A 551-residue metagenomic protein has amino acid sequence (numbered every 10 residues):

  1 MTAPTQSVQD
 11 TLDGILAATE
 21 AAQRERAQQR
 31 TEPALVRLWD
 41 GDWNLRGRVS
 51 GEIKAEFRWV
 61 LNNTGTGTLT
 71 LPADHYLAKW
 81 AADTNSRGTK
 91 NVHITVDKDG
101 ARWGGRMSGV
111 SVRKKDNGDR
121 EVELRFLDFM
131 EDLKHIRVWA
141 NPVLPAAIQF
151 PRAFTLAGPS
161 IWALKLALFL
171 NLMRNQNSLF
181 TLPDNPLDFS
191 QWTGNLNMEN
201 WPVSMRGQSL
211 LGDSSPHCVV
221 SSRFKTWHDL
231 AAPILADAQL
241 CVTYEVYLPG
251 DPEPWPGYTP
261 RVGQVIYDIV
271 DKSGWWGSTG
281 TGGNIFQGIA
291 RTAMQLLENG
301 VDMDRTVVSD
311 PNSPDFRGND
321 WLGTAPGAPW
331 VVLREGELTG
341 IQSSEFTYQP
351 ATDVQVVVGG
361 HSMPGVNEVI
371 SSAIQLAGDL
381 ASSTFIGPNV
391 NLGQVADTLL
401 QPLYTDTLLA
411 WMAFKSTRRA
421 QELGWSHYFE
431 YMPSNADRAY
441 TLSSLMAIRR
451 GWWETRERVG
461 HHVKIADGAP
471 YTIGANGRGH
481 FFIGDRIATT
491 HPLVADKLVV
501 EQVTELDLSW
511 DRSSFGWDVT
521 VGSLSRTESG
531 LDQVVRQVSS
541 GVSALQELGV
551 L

Functional and structural regions predicted by a protein language model:
T2-L166: Beta-strand-rich assembly/attachment modules of structural machines
R37, N91-D97, R102-R106, C241-E245 (+3 more regions): Ordered hydrophobic segments in well-structured contexts
I53-N85, D229, S278-T281, Q287-L551: An acidic/polar, Gly/Ser/Thr-rich interaction patch typically located in mid-to-C-terminal regions of proteins
E56-G65, V110-V122, V246-D251, W255-G263 (+3 more regions): Short, ordered beta-strand-loop transition motifs
G100, D119, V220-H228, G359 (+1 more regions): Solvent-exposed, acidic/flexible segments
K114-D119, R125-L127, V262-Q264, D268-T281 (+2 more regions): Compact beta-rich and alpha/beta scaffold cores in large eukaryotic transport/transcription complexes and associated
V122, A238-L240, G263-V265, I483 (+1 more regions): Residues that flank catalytic or metal-binding motifs in active/ligand-binding sites
I136-R317: Charged- and aromatic-enriched interaction segments used to assemble and dock large macromolecular complexes
